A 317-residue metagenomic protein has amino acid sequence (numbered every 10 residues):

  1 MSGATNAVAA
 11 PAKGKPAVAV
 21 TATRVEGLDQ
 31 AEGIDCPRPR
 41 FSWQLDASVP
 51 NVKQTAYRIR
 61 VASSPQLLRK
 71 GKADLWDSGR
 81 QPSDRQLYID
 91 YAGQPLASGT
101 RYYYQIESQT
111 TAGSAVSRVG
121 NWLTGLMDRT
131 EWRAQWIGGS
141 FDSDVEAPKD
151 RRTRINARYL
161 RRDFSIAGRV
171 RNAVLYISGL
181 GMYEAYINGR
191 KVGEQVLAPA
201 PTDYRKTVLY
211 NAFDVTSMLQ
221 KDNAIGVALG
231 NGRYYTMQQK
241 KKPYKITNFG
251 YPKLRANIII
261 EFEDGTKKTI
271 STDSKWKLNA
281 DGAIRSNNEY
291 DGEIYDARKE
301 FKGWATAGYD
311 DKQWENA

Functional and structural regions predicted by a protein language model:
M1-A7: C-terminal segment of classical bacterial N-terminal signal peptides
G14-V49, N121-D128: Pro/Thr/Ser/Gly-rich low-complexity, intrinsically disordered linker/stalk tracts
A22-Q30, W136-P148: Short, solvent-exposed loop/edge segments of extracellular or virion-exposed proteins
W43, I89, T100-Q105, T110 (+4 more regions): Accessory beta-strand-rich segments of carbohydrate-active enzymes
S48, S64-L67, G232-Y234: Acidic glycine-/aspartate-rich tracts in secreted/extracellular proteins
V52-R101, T111-S117, R133-S140: Recognizes extended acidic, P/S/T-rich segments that occur within or adjacent to Ig-like beta-sandwich modules
R151-A157, A317: Edge strands and adjacent loops of beta-rich recognition modules
A297-A317: Catalytic cores of secreted or luminal carbohydrate-active enzymes
